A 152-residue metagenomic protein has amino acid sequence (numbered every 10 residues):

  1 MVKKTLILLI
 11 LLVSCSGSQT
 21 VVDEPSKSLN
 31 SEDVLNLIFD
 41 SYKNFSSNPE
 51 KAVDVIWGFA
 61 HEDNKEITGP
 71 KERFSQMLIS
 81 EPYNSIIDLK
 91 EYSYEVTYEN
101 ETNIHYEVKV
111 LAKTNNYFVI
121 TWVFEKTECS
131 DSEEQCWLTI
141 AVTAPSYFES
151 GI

Functional and structural regions predicted by a protein language model:
K4-V13: Sec-dependent N-terminal signal peptides
S16-Q19: Bacterial signal peptide processing site
V22-K27: TPR-adjacent "capping" and linker segments in tetratricopeptide-repeat scaffold/adaptor proteins
S28-S47, V55, F59: Short, aromatic-enriched amphipathic alpha-helices that serve as compact interaction elements
S46, E66-I67, F148-I152: Short, solvent-exposed loop/turn elements at domain surfaces
P49-E101: Short solvent-exposed beta->alpha transition segments
T97-I152: Exposed beta-sheet edge and beta->alpha loop/turn motif
